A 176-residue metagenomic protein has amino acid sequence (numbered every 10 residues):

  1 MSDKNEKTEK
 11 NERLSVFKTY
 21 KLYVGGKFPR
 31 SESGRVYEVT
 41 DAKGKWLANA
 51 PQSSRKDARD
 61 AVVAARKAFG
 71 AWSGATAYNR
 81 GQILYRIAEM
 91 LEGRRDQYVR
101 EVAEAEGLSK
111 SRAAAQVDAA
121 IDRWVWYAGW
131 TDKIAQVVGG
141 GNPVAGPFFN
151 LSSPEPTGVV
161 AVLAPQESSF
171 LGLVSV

Functional and structural regions predicted by a protein language model:
S2-P147: N-terminal Rossmann-like NAD(P)+-binding subdomain of aldehyde/semialdehyde dehydrogenases
V137-V176: Conserved small-residue-rich beta-alpha loop and adjacent elements that most often cradle the phosphate/pyrophosphate
